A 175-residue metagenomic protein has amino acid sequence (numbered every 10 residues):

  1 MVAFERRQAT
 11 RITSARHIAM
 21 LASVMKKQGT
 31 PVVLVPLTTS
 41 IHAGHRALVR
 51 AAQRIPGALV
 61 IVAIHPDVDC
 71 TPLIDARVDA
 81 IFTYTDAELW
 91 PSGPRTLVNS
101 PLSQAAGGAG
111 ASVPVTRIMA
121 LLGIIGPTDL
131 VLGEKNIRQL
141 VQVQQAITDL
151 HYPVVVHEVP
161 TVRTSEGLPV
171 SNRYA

Functional and structural regions predicted by a protein language model:
V2-A175: Nucleotidyltransferase catalytic core that binds NTPs
